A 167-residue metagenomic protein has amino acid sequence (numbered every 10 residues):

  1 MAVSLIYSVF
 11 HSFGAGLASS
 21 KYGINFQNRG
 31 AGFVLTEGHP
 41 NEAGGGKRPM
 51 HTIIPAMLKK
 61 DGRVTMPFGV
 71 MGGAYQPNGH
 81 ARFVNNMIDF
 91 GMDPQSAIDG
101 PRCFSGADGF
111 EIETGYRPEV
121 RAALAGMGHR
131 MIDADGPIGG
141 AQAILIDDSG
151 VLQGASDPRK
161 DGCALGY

Functional and structural regions predicted by a protein language model:
M1-D135: Proteins synthesized as precursors that undergo proteolytic processing into mature forms
G115-Y167: Cofactor-centric catalytic regions
